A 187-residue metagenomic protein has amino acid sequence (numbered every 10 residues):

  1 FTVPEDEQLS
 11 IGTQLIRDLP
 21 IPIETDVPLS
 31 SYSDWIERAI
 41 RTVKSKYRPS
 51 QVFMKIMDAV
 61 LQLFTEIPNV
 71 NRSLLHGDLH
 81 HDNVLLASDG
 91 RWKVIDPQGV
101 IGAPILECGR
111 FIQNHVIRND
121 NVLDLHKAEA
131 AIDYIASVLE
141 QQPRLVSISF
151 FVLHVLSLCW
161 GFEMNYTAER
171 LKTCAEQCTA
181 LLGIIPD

Functional and structural regions predicted by a protein language model:
F1-S30, I132: Conserved kinase catalytic-core helix
E7-I11, V52-I56, D124-A128: Soluble or luminal CAZymes and related metallo-dependent hydrolases
I21-G77, A87-S88, S137: An alpha-helical support segment within catalytic cores of ATP-dependent transferases
Q51, S157-D187: ATP/Mg2+ or Mg2+-diphosphate-binding catalytic cores that bind nucleotide phosphates or diphosphates via glycine-rich
D82-L86: Hydrophobic residue at the +6 position relative to the catalytic HRD Asp in the kinase catalytic loop
A87-D133, S137-E140, T173-G183: Active-site Asp-x-Gly
